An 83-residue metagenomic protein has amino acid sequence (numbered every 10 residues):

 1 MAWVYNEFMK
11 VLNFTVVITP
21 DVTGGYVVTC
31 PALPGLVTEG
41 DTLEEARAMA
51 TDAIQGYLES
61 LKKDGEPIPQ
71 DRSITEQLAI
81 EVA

Functional and structural regions predicted by a protein language model:
M1-F14, A48-A83: Short, charged, surface-exposed hinge/linker loops at domain edges that act as mobile lids or interdomain connectors
T15-T19: Conserved acidic segment of CheY-like receiver
P20-V37: A short, structured beta-strand/loop element
E44-E45: Conserved AMP-binding/adenylate-forming core of the ANL superfamily
